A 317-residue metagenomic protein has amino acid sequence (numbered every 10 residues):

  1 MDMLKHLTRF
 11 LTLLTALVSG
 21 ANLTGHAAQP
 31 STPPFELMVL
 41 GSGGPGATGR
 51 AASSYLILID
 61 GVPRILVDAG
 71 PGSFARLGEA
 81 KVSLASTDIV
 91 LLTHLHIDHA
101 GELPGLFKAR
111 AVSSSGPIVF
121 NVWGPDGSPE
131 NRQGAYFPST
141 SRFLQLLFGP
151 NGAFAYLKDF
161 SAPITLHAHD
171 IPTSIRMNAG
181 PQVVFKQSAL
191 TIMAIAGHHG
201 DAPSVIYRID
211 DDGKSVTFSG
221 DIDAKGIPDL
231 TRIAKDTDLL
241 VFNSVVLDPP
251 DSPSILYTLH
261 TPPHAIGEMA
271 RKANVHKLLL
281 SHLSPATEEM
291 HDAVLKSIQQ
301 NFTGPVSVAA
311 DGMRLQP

Functional and structural regions predicted by a protein language model:
M1-H6: N-terminal secretory signal peptides that target proteins for export/translocation
L7-F10, A27: Positively charged, low-complexity intrinsically disordered regions
R9, H99-E102, P285: Intrinsic structural disorder/low-complexity segments
R9-N22: Bacterial N-terminal signal peptides
A27-V216, P228, A293-Q300, G304-Q316: Binuclear metal-dependent hydrolase catalytic cores
S215, D223-M313: Cap/insert and terminal regions of metallo-dependent hydrolase folds
